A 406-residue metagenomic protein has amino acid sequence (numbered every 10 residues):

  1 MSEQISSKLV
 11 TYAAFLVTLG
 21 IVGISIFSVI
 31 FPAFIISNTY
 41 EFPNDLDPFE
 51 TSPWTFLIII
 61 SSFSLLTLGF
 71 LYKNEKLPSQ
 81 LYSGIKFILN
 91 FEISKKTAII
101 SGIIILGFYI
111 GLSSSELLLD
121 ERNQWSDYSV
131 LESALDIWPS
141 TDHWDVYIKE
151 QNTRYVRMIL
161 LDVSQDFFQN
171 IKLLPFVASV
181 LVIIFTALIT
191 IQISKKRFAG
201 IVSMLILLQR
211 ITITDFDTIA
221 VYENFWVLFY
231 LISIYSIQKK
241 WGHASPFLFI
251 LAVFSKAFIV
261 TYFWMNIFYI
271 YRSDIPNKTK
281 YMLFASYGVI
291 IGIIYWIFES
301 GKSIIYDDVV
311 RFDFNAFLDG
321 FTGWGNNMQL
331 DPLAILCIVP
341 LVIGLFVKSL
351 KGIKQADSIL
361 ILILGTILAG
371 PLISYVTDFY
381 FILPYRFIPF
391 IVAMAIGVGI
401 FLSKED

Functional and structural regions predicted by a protein language model:
M1-S114, A356-L360: Start-transfer (signal-anchor) and selected internal transmembrane alpha helices of multi-pass inner/ER membrane
S114-L135, S140-L160: Extracytoplasmic catalytic/substrate-binding loops of multi-pass membrane glycan-assembly enzymes
V182-A187, L333-D357: Hydrophobic, aromatic-rich transmembrane alpha-helices and their immediate juxtamembrane boundary segments
T186-Q209, V227-L228: Transmembrane-helix signature of polytopic, membrane-embedded enzymes that assemble or transfer cell-envelope glycans
T214-E223: Short acidic/glycine- and proline-prone juxtamembrane loop motifs at membrane-interface regions of multi-pass membrane
Y230-A244: Membrane-interface transmembrane helices that cradle and orient dolichyl/undecaprenyl
H243-N266: Membrane-interface alpha helices of multi-pass inner-membrane proteins
V260-V289: Perimembrane helix-loop-helix junctions
